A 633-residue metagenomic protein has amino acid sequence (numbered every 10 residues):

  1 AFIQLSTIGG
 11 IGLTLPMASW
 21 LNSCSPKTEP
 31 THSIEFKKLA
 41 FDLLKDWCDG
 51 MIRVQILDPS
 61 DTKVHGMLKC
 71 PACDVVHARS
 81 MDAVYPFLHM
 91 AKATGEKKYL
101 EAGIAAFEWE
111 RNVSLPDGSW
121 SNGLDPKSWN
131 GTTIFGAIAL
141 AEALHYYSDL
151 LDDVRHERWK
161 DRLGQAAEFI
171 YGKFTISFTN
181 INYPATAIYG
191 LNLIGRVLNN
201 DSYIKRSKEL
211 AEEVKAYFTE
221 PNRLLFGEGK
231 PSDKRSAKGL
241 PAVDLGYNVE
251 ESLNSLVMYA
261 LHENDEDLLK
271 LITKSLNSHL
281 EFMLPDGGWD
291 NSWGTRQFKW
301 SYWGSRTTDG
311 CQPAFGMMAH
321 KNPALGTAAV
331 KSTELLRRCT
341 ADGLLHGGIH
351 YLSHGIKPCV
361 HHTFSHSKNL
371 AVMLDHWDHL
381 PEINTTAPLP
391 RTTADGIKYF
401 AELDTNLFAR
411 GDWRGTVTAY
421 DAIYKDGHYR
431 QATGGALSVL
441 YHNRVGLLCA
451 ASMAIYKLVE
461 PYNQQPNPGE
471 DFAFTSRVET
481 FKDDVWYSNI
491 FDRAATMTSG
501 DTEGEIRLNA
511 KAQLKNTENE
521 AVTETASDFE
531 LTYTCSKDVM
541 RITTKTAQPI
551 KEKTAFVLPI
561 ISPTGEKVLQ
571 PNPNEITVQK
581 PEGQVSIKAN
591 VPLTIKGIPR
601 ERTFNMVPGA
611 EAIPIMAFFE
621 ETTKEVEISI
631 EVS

Functional and structural regions predicted by a protein language model:
A1-S23: N-terminal export signals
I8, K27-D82, H89, A93-E108 (+2 more regions): Low-complexity, Ser/Thr/Pro/Gly-enriched N-terminal "stalk/linker" regions
P30-E35, M81-K97, F135-V154, T186-D201 (+4 more regions): Well-ordered alpha-helical scaffold segments within catalytic/enzyme domains
L39, P71-D82, K98, A105 (+5 more regions): Aromatic- and histidine-enriched alpha-helix N-cap/loop-to-helix transition segments that scaffold the rims
L44-D74, E110-K127, L163-T186, Y203 (+3 more regions): Glycine- and aromatic-rich loop/turn segments at beta-sheet edges
L210-E213, Y217, Y259, D265 (+1 more regions): Active-site neighborhood of glycoside hydrolase catalytic domains
E266-K270, L280-E566, Q570-P581: Extended polysaccharide-engagement surfaces of secreted carbohydrate-active enzymes
N590-S633: Beta-strand-rich recognition/accessory modules
